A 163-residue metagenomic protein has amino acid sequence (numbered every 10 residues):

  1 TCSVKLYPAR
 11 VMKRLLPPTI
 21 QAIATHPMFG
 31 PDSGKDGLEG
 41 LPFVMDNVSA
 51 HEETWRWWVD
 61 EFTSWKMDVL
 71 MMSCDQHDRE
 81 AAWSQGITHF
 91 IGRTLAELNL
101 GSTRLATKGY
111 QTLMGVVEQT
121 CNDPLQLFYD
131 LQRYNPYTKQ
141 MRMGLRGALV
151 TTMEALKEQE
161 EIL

Functional and structural regions predicted by a protein language model:
C2-S3, T107: Short linear Ser/Thr-Pro motifs
S3-D68: Rossmann-fold dinucleotide-binding core
D68-L163: An accessory alpha-helical subdomain
